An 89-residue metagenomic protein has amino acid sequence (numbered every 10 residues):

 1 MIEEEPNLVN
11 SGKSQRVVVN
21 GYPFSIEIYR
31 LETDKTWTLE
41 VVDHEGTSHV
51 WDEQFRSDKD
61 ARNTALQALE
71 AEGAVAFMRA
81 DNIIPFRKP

Functional and structural regions predicted by a protein language model:
M1-E4, T47-P89: Mixed-charge, Lys/Arg-enriched low-complexity segments
M1-P23, P85-F86: Negatively charged, low-complexity tracts enriched in Asp/Glu with abundant Ser/Thr
V9, V17-V19, V41-V42, V50 (+1 more regions): Extended aliphatic helical segments
V9-G12, E45, Q54: Intrinsic disorder/low-complexity detector
R16-V19, T33, A65, N82: Sequence-pattern detector for short linear motifs and compositional/periodic biases rather than a specific fold
S25-E27: A short linear hydrophobic-aromatic micro-motif
Y29-H49: Short aromatic-glycine-(Arg/Gly/Cys) micro-motifs in beta-strand/loop hairpins
